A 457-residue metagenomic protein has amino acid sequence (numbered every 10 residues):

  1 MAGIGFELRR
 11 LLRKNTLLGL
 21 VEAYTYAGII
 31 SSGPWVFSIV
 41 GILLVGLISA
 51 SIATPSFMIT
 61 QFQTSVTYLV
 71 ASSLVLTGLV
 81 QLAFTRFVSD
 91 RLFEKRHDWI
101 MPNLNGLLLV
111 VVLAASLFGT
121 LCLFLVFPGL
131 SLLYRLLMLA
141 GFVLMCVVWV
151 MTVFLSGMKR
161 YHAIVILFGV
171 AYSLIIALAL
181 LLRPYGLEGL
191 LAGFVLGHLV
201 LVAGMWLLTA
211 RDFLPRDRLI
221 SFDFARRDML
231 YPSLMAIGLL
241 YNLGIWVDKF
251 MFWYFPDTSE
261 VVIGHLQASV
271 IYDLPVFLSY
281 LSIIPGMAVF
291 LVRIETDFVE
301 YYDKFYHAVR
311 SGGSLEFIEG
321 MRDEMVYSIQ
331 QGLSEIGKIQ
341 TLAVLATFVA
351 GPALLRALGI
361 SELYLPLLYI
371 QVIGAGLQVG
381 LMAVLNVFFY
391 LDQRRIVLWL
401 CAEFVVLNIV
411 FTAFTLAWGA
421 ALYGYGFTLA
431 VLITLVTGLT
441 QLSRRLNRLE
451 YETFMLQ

Functional and structural regions predicted by a protein language model:
M1-I42, M58-T64, A225-L234, E450-Q457: N-terminal membrane topogenesis motif
L20-V36, V165, I220-D248, L333-K338 (+1 more regions): Hydrophobic faces of transmembrane alpha-helices in multi-pass small-molecule transporters and flippases across diverse
Q63-S89, N242, W246, V276-Y301: Small-residue-rich midsections of specific transmembrane alpha-helices
L92-L104, D273-L355: Specific pore-lining/lateral-gate transmembrane helices of multi-pass inner-membrane transport and insertion machines
V126-M138, M321-Q331, L342, A346-G376: Interfacial segments at transmembrane-helix termini and the short loops linking adjacent helices
V147-I166, I373-L400: Membrane-interface junctions at transmembrane-helix termini in multi-pass inner-membrane proteins
L167-R211, A421-R444: Hydrophobic alpha-helical transmembrane segments
G197, L201-T296: Transmembrane helical elements of multi-pass membrane transporters/channels
